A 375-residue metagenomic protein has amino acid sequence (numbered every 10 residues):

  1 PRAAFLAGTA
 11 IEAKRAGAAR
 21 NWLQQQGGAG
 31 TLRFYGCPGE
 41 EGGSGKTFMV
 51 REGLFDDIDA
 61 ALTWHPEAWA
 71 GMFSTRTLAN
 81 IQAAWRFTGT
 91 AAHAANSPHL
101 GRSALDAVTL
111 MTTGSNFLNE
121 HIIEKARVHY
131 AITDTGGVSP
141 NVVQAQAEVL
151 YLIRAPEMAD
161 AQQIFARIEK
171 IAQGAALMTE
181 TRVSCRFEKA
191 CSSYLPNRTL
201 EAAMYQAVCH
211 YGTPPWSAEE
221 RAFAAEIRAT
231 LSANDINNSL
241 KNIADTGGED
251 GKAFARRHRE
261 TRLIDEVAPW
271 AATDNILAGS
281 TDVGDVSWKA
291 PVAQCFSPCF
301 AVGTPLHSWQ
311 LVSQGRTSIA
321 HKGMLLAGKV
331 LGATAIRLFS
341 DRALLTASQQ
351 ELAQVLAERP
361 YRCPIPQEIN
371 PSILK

Functional and structural regions predicted by a protein language model:
P1-A18: Di-metal (Zn2+ and/or Mg2+/Mn2+) metal-binding site signature of metallo-dependent hydrolases with the MBL/beta-CASP
P1-F5, H65, H93, A159 (+1 more regions): Histidine-centered active-site/metal-ligand motif
A10, S44-T47, H99, Q163 (+1 more regions): Generic recognition of short, well-ordered alpha-helical segments
R15-W22, G114, R337: Active-site catalytic microenvironments for nucleophilic, acid-base chemistry
W22-Q144, R154: Histidine/acidic-residue-rich, glycine-tolerant segments that coordinate divalent metal ions
L105, T109-K375: Metal-dependent amide/peptide-bond hydrolase catalytic core, centered on the "pita-bread" metallohydrolase fold
